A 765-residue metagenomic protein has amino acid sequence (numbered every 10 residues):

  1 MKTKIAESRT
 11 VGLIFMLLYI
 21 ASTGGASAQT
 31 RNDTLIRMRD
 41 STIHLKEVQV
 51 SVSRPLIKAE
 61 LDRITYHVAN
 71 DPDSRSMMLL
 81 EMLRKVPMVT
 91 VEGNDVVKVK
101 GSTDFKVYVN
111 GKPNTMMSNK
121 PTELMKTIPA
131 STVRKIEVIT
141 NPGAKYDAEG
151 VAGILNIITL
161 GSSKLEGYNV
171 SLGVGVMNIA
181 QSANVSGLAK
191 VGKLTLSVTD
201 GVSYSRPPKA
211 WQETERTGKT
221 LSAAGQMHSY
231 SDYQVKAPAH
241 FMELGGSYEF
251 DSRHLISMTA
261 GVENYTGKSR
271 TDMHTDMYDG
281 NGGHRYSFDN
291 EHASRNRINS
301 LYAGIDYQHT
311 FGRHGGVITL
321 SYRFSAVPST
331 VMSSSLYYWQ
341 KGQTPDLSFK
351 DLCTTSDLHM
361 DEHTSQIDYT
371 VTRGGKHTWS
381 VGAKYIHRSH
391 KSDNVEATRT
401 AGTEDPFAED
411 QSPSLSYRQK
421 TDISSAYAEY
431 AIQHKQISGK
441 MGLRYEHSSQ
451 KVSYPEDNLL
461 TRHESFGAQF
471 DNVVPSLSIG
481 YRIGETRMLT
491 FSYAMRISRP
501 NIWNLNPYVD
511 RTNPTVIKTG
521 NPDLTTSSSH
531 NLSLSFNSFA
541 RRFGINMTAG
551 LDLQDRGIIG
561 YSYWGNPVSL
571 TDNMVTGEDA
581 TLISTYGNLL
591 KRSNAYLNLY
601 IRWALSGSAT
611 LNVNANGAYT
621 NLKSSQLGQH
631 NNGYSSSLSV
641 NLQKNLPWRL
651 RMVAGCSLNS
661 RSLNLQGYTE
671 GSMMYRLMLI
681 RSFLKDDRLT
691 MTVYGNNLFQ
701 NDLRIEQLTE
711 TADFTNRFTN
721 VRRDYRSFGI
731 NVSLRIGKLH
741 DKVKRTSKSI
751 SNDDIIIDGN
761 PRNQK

Functional and structural regions predicted by a protein language model:
T30-P72, E92-N94, S102-D104, I139-N141: Short, acidic, small-residue-rich periplasmic hinge/interaction motif at the N-terminus of Gram-negative outer-membrane
I36-R37, E47, L79-M82, P121-E123 (+2 more regions): N-terminal periplasmic accessory domains that precede and gate Gram-negative outer-membrane beta-barrel machines
L79, K85, P113-T140: Short acidic/polar hinge/loop motifs at secondary-structure boundaries that mediate gating or recognition
I179-P207, S222-T271, I298-A303, H309 (+1 more regions): Transmembrane beta-barrel wall of Gram-negative outer-membrane proteins
E243-Y265, H292-Y454, R482, F543-L551 (+1 more regions): Face-selective signature of the C-terminal outer-membrane beta-barrel domain
E362-Q366, A408-S414, T519-N521, T525 (+3 more regions): Outer membrane beta-barrel strand-and-loop segments of large Gram-negative receptors, especially TonB-dependent
L415-K420, A468, I497-T548, L553 (+2 more regions): Outer-membrane beta-barrel signature, preferentially recognizing the C-terminal barrel domain of Gram-negative
S449-K451, E485-H530, L551-G577, N696-D713: Surface-exposed extracellular loop regions of Gram-negative outer-membrane beta-barrel proteins, predominantly
